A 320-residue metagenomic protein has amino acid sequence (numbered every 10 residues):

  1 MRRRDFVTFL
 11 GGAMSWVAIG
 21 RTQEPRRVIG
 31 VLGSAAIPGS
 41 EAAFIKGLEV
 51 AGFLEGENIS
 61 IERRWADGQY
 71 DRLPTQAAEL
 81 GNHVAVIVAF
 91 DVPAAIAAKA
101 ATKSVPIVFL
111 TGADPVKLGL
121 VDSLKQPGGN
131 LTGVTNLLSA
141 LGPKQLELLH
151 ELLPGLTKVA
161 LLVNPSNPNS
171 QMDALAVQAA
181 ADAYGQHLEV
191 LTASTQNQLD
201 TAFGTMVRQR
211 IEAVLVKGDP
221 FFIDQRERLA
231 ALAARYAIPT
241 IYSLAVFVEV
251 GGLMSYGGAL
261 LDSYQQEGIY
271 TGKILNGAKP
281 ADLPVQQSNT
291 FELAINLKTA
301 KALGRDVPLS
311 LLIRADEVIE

Functional and structural regions predicted by a protein language model:
M1-E320: Short hydrophobic alpha-helices and adjacent helix-cap/hinge residues
